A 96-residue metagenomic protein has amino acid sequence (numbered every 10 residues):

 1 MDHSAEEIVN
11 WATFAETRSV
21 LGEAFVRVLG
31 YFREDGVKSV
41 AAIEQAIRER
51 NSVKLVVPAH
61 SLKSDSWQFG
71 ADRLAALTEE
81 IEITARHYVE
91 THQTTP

Functional and structural regions predicted by a protein language model:
M1-V57, S61-P96: Two-component system phosphorelay core
